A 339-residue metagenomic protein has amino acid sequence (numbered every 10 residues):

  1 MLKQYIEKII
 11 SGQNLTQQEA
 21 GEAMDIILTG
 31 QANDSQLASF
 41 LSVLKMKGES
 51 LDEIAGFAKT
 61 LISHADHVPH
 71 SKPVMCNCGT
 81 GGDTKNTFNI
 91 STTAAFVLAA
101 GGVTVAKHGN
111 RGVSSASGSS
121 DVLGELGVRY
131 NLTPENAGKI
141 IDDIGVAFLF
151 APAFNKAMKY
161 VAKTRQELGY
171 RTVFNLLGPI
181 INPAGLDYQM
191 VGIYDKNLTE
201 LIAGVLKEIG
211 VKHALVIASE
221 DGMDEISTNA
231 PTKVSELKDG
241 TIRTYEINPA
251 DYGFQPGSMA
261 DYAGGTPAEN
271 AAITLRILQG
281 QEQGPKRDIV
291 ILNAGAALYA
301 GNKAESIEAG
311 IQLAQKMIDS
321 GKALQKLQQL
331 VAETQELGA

Functional and structural regions predicted by a protein language model:
M1-T87, G101, V105, P256-A260 (+4 more regions): Acidic, glycine/proline-rich low-complexity segments that act as flexible tails and inter-domain linkers
K8, S63-D66, T87, G102 (+2 more regions): Glycine-rich anion-binding loops and their surrounding alpha/beta cores
N14, D83-T84, S114, S120 (+2 more regions): Gly/Ser/Thr-rich beta-alpha loop segments that engage phosphate groups in nucleotides
S39, T93-V97, I289, N293-A296: Short amphipathic alpha-helical face segments that pack within enzyme cores and frequently flank/anchor catalytic
L41, F88-I144: A glycine-rich phosphate/pyrophosphate-binding beta-strand-loop-alpha-helix module
G79-T84, G109-S115, F154, E220-D221: Acidic, glycine-rich active-site loops and adjacent beta-strand->loop/helix elements that engage anionic groups
